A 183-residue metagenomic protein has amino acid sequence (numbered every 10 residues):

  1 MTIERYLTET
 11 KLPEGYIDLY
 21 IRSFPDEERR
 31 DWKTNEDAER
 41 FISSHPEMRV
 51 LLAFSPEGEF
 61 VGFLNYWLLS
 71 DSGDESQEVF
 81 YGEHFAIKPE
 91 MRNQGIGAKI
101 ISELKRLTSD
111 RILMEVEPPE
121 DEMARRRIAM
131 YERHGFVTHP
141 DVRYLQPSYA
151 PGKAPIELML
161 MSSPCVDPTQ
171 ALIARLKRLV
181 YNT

Functional and structural regions predicted by a protein language model:
M1-N35, L158, A171-T183: Short amphipathic alpha-helix that is part of the acyltransferase structural core
F24-S55, F60: Active-site rim helix/loop that mediates acceptor-substrate recognition in acyltransferases
V50-L52, G58-D71, E78-A86: Conserved beta-strand in the GNAT
F85, E90, E115-P119: Short strand-loop junctions, especially beta-strand C-caps/beta-turns that link beta-sheets to coils or alpha-helices
I87-P89, N93-L107: Conserved acetyl-CoA-binding loop-helix of GNAT-fold acetyltransferases
T108-M123: Conserved GNAT acetyl-CoA-binding A-motif
E115, P119, I128, E132-G152: Conserved catalytic-core motifs of GNAT/GCN5-like acyltransferases
M123-R125, Y144-T183: C-terminal "cap" of GNAT-fold acetyltransferases
